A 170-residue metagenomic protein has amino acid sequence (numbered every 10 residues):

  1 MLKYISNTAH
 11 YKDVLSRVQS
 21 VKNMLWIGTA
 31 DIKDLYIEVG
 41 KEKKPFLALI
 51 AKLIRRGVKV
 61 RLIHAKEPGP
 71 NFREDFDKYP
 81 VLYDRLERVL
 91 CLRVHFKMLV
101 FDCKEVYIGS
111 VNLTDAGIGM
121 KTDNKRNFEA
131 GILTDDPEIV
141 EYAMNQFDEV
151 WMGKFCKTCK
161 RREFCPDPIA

Functional and structural regions predicted by a protein language model:
M1-L62: PLD-like (HKD) phosphodiesterase/transphosphatidyltransferase domain
D31-I37, E67-P70, I139: Short acidic, S/G/P-rich loop/turn micro-motifs used as interaction or catalytic elements
P68-K78: Glycine-rich, charge-decorated loop segments at or immediately adjacent to ligand/cofactor-binding or catalytic sites
F76-L92: Structural recognition of alpha->loop->beta junctions
V89-R93, L99, K125: Short solvent-exposed loop/turn micro-motifs enriched in small/polar/acidic residues
K97-V100, A130-I132: Short beta-strand scaffold segments in enzyme catalytic cores
C103-K104: Glycine-centered positions within short beta-strands or beta-hairpins
Y107-A170: Signature of lipid phosphatidyltransferase scaffolds
